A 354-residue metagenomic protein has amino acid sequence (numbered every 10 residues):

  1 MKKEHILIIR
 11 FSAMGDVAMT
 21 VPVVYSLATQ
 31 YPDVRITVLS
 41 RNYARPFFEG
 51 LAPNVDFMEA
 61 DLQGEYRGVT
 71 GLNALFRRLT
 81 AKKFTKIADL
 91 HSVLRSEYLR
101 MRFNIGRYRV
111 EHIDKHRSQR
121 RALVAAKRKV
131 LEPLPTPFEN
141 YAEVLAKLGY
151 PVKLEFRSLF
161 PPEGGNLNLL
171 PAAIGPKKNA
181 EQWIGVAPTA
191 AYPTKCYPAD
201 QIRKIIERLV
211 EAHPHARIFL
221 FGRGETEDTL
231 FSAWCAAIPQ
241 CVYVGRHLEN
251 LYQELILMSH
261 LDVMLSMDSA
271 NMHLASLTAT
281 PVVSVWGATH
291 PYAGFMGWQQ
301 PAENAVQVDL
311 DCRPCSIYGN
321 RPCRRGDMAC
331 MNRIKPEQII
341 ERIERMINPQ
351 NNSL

Functional and structural regions predicted by a protein language model:
M1-L354: Catalytic machinery of carbohydrate-active enzymes, primarily nucleotide-sugar-dependent glycosyltransferases
